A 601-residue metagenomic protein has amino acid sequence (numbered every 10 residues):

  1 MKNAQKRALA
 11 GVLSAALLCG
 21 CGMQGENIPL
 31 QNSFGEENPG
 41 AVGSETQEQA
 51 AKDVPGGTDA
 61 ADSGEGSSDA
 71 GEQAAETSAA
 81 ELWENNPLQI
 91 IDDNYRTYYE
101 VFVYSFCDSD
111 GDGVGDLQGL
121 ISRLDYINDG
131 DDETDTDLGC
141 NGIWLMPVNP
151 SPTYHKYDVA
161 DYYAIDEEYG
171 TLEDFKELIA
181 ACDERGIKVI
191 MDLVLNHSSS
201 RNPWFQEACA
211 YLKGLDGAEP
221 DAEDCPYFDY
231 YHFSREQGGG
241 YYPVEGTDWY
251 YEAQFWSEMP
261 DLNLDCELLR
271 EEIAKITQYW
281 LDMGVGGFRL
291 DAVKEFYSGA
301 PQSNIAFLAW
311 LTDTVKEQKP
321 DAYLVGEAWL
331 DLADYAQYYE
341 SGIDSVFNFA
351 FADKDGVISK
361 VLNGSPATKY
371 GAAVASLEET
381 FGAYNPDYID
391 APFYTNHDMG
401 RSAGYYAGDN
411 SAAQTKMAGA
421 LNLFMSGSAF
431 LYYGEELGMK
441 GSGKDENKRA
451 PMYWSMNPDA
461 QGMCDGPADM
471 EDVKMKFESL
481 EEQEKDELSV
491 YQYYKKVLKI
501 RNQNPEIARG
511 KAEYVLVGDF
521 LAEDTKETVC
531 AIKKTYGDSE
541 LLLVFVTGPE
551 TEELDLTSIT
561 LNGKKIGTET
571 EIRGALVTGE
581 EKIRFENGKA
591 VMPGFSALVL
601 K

Functional and structural regions predicted by a protein language model:
K2-L9: Bacterial N-terminal signal peptides that target proteins for export
C19-G20: C-terminal motif of bacterial Sec signal peptides marking the signal peptidase cleavage site
M23-I28, E76-E271, D282, R289 (+1 more regions): Acidic/aromatic-lined carbohydrate-recognition and catalytic surfaces of CAZymes acting on diverse glycans
N27-E84: N-terminal, intrinsically disordered, polar/charged segments of Gram-positive cell-envelope systems that serve as
S200-R201, Q206-E207, Y211-E236, T312-D313 (+1 more regions): Conserved alpha/beta catalytic core and glycan-binding cleft of carbohydrate-active enzymes
F393-N396, G408-E553, L561-K564: Loop/helix patches that line or flank the sugar-binding groove of alpha-linked glycan CAZymes
T551-T578: Beta-strand-rich binding/interaction modules
K582-K601: C-terminal beta-strand-rich structural cap/linker in extracellular carbohydrate-active enzymes
